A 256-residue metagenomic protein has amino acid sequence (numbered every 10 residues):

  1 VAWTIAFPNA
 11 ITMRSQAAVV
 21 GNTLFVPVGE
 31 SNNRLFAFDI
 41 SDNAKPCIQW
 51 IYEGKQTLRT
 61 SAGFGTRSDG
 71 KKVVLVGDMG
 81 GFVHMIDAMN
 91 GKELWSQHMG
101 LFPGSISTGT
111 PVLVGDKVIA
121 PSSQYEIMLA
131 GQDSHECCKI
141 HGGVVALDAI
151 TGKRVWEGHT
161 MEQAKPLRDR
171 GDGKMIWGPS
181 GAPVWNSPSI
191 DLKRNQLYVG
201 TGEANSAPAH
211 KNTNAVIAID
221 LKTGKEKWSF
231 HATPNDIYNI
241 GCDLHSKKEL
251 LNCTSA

Functional and structural regions predicted by a protein language model:
V1-A2, P111, G152-V155, P188 (+1 more regions): Conserved structural-core and active-site-/substrate-pathway-adjacent residues in large, well-folded domains of enzymes
V1-N9, F36, S41-G54, K92-L101 (+3 more regions): Aromatic (tryptophan-biased) beta-strands that constitute blades/sheets of beta-rich domains
T12-F36, K55-V83, I106-E136, H141-V144 (+2 more regions): Repeat-blade elements of multi-bladed beta-propeller folds
G21, S41-K45, G80, M89-N90 (+4 more regions): Residue-level recognition of short loop/turn positions
D39, I86-D87, K139-K153, N212-K225: Beta-propeller blade signature
K117, Q124-E126, I150-K153, M161-A164 (+4 more regions): Short loop/turn segments at secondary-structure transitions that flank enzyme active sites
